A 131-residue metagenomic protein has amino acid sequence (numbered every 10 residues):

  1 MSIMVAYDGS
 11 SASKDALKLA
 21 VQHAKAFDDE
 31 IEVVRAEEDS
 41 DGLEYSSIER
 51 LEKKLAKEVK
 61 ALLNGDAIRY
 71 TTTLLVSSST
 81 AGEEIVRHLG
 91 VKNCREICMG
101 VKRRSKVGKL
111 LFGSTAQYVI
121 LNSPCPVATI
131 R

Functional and structural regions predicted by a protein language model:
M1-S46, R50, N64: Small/aliphatic-rich secondary-structure junction motif
L19, R50-L62, E84-V86: Short, solvent-exposed amphipathic alpha-helices that sit in or adjacent to ligand/effector-binding or catalytic
Q22-K25, G90-V91, L121: Solvent-exposed polar/charged
F27, D66, T115, S123-P124: Short, structured coil segments at secondary-structure junctions
R35, G100-K102, R131: Short secondary-structure boundary segments
G65-I97: Structural beta-alpha unit
M99-L121: Glycine-rich, Arg-bearing micro-motifs that act as flexible, cationic patches
C125-I130: Short, flexible loop segments at boundaries between secondary-structure elements
